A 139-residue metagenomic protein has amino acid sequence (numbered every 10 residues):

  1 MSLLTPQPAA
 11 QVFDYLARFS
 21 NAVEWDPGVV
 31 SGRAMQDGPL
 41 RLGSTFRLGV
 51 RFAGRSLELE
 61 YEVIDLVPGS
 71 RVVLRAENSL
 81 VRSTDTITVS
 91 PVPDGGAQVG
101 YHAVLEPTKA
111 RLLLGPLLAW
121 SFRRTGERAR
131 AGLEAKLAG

Functional and structural regions predicted by a protein language model:
M1-Q36, R41: Hydrophobic ligand-binding cavity/cleft-lining segments
S2-P6, R33, G49, E62 (+1 more regions): Generic structural detector for well-ordered beta-strands
P6-A10, D37, I64-G69, T88-Q98 (+1 more regions): A short, structured loop/turn motif at beta-sheet edges
S20, F122, G126, R130 (+1 more regions): Short amphipathic alpha-helical signal-transduction/dimerization elements
L42-S44, R55, V81, G95: Residue-level preference for beta-strand/loop junctions
S44-R51, V72-N78: Short beta-strand segments that buttress and anchor functional surface loops
R51-L57, P107-A110: Short, cysteine-centered beta-strand-loop-beta hairpins and adjacent loop/turn segments enriched in charged/polar
R75-R128: Beta-strand/loop substructures that line and gate deep hydrophobic ligand-binding cavities in soluble
